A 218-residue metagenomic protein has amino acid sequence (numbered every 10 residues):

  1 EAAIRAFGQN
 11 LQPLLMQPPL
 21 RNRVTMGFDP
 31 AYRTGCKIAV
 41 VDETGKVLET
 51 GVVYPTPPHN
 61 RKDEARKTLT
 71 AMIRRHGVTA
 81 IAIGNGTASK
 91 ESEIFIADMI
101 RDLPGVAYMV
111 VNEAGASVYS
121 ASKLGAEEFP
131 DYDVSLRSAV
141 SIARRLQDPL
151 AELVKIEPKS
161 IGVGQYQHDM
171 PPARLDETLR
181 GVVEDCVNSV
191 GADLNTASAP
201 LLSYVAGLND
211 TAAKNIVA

Functional and structural regions predicted by a protein language model:
E1-R21: Extended, charged alpha/beta regions that create polyanion-binding interfaces
P19-V47, L146: Gly/Thr-rich phosphate-binding beta-strand-loop-beta motif of the actin/hexokinase/Hsp70
P30, E43-T44, V52-V53, G86 (+3 more regions): Short, ordered loop/turn segments at secondary-structure junctions
G35-E43, V52-V53, S92-F95, Y119-P130 (+3 more regions): Short acidic, glycine/serine/threonine-rich loops at helix termini
G45-V78: Nucleic-acid-processing active sites and adjacent nucleic-acid-binding tracks, predominantly divalent metal-dependent
P57-H59, A107-D148: Short alpha-helix plus adjacent loop in nuclease-associated cores
V78-A88, M109: Short glycine-rich phosphate-binding loop at a beta-alpha junction
E127-A218: Long, highly charged, low-complexity intrinsically disordered interaction regions that mediate electrostatic DNA/RNA
